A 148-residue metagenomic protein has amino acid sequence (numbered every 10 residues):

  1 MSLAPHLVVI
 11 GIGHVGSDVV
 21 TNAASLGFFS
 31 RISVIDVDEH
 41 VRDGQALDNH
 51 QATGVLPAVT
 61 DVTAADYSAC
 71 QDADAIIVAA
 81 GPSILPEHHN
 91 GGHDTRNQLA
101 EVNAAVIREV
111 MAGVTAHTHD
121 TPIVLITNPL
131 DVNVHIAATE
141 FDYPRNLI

Functional and structural regions predicted by a protein language model:
S2-L7: Extreme N-terminal starter segment of soluble prokaryotic enzymes
I12-G13: Glycine-rich Rossmann-fold phosphate-binding loop(s) that bind the pyrophosphate of adenine dinucleotide cofactors
G16-S17: N-terminal Rossmann-fold NAD(P) dinucleotide-binding loop
S25-R31, D142-R145: Conserved S-adenosyl-L-methionine
V37-A73, P82-S83, H88: Conserved N-terminal Rossmann-fold NAD(P) cofactor-binding segment
I76-V78, L125-I126: Redox-cofactor binding/interface segments in oxidoreductases and associated redox assembly factors
D94-I148: Rossmann-like NAD(P)(H) cofactor-binding subdomain of soluble oxidoreductases
